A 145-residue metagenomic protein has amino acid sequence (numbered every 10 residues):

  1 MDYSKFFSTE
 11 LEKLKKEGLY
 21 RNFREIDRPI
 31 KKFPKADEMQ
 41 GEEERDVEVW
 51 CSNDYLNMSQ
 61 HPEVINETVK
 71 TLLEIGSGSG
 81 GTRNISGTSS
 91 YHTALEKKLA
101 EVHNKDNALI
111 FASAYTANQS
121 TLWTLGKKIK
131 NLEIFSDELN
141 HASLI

Functional and structural regions predicted by a protein language model:
D2, K13-I75: N-terminal "arm"/small-domain region of PLP-dependent enzymes with the aminotransferase-like
E44, N104-D106, I129-L132: Short coil/turn connectors at secondary-structure junctions
H61, H92, H141: Histidine-centered active-site/metal-ligand motif
N66-S113: Conserved N-terminal alpha-helix of the aminotransferase class I/II PLP-enzyme fold
I110, Y115-T121, A142-L144: Short glycine/serine/threonine-rich phosphate/pyrophosphate-binding segments that cradle anionic phosphate groups
T121-A142: Conserved PLP-anchoring active-site segment centered on the Schiff-base-forming lysine
